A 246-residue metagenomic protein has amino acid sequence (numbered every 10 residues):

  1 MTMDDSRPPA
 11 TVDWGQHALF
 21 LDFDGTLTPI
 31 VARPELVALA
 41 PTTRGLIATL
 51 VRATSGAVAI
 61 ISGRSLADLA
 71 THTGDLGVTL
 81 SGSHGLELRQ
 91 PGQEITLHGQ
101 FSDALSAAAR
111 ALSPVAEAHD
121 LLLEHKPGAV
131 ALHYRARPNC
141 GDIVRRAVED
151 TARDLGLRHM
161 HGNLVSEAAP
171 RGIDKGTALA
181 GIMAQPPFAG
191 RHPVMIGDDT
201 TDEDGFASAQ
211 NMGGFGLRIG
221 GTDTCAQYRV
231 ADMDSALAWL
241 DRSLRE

Functional and structural regions predicted by a protein language model:
M1-F23, L27-V31, T42, M183-A184 (+1 more regions): Non-catalytic pre-domain segments flanking phosphatase-related domains
T2-M3, W14, A178-E246: Mg2+-dependent phosphoryl-transfer enzymes with acidic/Ser/Thr/Gly-rich catalytic loops
H17-L19, A57, G77-V78, P193: The start of beta-strands in P-loop NTPase/AAA+ ATPase cores
G25, L80, L132, L179 (+1 more regions): Residue-level signal for inorganic ion chemistry
A38-H125: Active-site phosphate-binding/coordination module
S81-S83, R89-A107, D154, R158-G190: Substrate-recognition "cap/lid" segment bordering the active-site pocket of phosphatases
A107-L112, I143-A152: Short amphipathic alpha-helices in soluble, non-transmembrane regions that often serve as interface/regulatory elements
L123-P138, M160-A169: Charged, glycine-interspersed solvent-exposed loop segments at helix/strand-loop junctions that cap or gate access
